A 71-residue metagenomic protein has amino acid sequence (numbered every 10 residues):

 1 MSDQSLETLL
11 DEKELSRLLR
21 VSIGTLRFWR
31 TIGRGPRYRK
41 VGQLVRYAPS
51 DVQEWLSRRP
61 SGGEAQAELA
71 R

Functional and structural regions predicted by a protein language model:
M1-F28, S57-R58: Polyanion-binding surface elements
E12, A48-P49: Anionic, Ser/Thr-rich low-complexity intrinsically disordered regions
Y38-V45: Short Lys/Arg-enriched helix C-cap and helix-to-coil transition segments that create basic nucleic-acid-contact patches
S50-R71: A short, Lys/Arg-enriched interface patch at domain edges and termini
